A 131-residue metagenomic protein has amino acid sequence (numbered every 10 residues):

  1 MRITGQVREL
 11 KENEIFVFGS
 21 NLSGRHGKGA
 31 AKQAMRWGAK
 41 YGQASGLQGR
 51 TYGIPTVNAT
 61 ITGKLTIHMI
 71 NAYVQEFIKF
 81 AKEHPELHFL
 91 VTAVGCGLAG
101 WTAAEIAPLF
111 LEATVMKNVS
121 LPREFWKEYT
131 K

Functional and structural regions predicted by a protein language model:
M1-K131: Macrodomain-like recognition of ADP-ribose-binding/processing modules
